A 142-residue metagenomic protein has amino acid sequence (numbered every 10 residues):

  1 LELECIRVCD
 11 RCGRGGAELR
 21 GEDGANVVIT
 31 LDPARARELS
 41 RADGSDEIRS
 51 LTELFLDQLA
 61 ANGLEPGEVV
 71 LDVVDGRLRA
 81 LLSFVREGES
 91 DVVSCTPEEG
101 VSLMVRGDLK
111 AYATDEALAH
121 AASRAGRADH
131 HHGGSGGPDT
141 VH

Functional and structural regions predicted by a protein language model:
L1-H142: Divalent-cation
